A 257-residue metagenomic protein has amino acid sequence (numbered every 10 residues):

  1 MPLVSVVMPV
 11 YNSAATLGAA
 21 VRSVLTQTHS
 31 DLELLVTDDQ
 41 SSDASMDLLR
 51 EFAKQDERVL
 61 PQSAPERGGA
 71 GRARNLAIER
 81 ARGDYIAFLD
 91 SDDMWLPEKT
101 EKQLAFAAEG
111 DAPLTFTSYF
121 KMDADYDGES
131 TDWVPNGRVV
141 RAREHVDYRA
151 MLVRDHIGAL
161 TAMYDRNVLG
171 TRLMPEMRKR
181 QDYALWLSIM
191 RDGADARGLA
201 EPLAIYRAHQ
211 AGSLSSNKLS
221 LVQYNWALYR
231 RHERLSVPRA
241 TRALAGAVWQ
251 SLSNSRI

Functional and structural regions predicted by a protein language model:
A15-G18, D43-E51, M94, E98: Acidic helix N-cap motif at the loop->helix transition within catalytic regions of sugar-transfer enzymes
R22-D31: Short, acidic, metal-binding catalytic loop of nucleotide-sugar glycosyltransferases
S23, D38-D47, E66, D90: A conserved acidic beta->alpha catalytic loop
A64-A81: Glycine-rich, basic loop-to-helix element that forms the pyrophosphate-binding segment of sugar-nucleotide handling
E79, V140-S220, Y224: Conserved nucleotide-sugar donor-binding catalytic segment
I86: Short aromatic/hydrophobic "clamp" motif used to bind/position activated sugar donors
D90-M94, S118: The conserved acidic donor/metal-binding loop of glycosyltransferases
E98-W133: Conserved donor NDP-sugar-binding/catalytic core segment of glycosyltransferases
